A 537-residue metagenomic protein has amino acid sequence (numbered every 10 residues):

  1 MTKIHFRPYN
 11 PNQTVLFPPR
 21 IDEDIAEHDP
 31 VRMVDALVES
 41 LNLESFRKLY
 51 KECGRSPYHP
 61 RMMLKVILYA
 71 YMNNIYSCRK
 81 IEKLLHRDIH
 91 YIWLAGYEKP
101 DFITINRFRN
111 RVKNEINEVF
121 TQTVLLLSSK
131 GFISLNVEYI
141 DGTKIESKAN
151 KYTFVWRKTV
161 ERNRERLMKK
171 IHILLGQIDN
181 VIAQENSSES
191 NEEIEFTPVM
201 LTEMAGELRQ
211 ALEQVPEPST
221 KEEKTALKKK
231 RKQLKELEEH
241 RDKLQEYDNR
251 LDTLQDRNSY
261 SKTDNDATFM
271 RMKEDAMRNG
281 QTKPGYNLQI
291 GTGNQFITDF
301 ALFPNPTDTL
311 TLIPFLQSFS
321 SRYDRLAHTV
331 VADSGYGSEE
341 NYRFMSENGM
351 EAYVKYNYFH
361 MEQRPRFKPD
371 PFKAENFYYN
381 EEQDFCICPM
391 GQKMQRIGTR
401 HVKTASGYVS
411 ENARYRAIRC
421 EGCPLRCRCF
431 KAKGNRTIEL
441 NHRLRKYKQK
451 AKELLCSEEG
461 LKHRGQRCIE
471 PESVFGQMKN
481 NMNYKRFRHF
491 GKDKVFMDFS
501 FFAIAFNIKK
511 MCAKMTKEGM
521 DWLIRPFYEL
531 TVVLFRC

Functional and structural regions predicted by a protein language model:
M1-R32: Hydrophobic alpha-helical membrane-insertion signals
K3, Y50-G54, E459-K462: A ubiquitous short alpha-helical element
P8, I67, N74-R87, E98-C537: Anion-binding and metal-coordination hotspots
T14, E27, E39, H59 (+3 more regions): Generic alpha-helical segment signature
A26, G54-M62, N73, S77 (+2 more regions): Generic, well-ordered alpha-helical segments
A26-L68, H442: Basic, short loop/linker segments at the boundary and entry of helix-turn-helix/winged-helix-like folds
Y91-G96: Secretory-pathway/luminal and periplasmic proteins that interact with or process carbohydrate-rich
